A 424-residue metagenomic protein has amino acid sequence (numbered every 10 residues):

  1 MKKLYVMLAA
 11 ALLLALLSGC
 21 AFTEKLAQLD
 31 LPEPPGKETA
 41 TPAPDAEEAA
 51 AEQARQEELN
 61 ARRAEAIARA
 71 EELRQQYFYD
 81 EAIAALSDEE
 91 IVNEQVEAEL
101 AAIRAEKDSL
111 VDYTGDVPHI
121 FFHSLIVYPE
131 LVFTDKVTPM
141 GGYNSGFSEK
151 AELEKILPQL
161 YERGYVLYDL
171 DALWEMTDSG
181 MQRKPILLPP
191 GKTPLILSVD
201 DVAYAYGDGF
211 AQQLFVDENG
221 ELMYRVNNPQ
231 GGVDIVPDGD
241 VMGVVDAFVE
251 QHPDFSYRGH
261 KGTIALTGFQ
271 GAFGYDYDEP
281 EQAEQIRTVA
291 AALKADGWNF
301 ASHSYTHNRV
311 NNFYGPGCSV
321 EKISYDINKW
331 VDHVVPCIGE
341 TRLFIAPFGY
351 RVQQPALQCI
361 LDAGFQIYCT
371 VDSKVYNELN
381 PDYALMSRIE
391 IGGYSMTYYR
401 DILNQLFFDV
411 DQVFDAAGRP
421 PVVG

Functional and structural regions predicted by a protein language model:
M1-V6, A10: Positively charged n-region of N-terminal signal peptides that target proteins for export
E24-S109, G115: N-terminal, intrinsically disordered, polar/charged segments of Gram-positive cell-envelope systems that serve as
E81-L86, L100, R104-L170, Q182-S198 (+3 more regions): C-terminal active-site subregion of NodB/CE4 polysaccharide deacetylases
T134-S145, F210-V236: A solvent-exposed, charged loop/short amphipathic helix patch at secondary-structure junctions
N144-Y161, Y165, G231-V249, E279-R287: Aromatic- and glycine-enriched glycan-recognition loops and surfaces that form the carbohydrate-binding subsites
V249-G259, E279-A301, I360-D362, N377-P381: Acidic (Asp/Glu)-rich catalytic clusters
